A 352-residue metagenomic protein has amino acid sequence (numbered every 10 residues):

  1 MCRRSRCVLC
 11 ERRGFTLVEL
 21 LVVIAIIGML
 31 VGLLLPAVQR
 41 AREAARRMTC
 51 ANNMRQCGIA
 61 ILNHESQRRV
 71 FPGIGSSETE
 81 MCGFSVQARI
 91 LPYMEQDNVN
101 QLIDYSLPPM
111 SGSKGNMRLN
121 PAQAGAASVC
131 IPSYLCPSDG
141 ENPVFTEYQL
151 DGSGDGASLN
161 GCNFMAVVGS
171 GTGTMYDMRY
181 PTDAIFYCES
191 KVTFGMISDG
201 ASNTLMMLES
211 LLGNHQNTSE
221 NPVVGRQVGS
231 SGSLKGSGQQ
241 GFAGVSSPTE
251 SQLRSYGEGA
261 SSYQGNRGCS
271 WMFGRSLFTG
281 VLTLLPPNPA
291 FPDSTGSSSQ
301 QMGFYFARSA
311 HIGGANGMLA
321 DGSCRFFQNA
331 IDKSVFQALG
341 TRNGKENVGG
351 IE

Functional and structural regions predicted by a protein language model:
M1-L17: N-terminal leader/signal peptides at the extreme start of proteins
R12-R46, Q56: N-terminal single-pass transmembrane signal-anchor helix
R40-E352: Internal low-complexity, small-residue/proline-rich segments
